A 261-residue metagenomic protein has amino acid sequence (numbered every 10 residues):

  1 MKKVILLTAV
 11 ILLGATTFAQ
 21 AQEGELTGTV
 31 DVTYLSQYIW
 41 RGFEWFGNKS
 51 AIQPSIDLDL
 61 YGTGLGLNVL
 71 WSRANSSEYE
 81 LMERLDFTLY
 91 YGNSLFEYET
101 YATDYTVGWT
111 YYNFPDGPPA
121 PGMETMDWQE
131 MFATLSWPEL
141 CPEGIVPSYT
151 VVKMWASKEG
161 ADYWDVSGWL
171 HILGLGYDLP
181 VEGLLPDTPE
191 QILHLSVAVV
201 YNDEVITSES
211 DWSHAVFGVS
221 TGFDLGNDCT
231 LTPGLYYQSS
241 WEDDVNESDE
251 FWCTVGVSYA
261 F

Functional and structural regions predicted by a protein language model:
M1-T27: Cleavable N-terminal export/targeting peptides
Q20-T27, Y61-G66, Y79, S94-D104 (+3 more regions): Short loop/turn motifs that connect adjacent beta-strands in outer-membrane beta-barrel proteins
A21-S77, W252: Short glycine/proline- and aromatic-enriched beta-strand/turn motifs that initiate or cap beta-hairpins
G24-L26, N48-I52, L81-L85, T103 (+4 more regions): Residues that define the transmembrane beta-barrel architecture of outer-membrane proteins
V32-Y34, P54-L60, F87-N93, W109 (+8 more regions): Residues on the lipid-exposed face of transmembrane beta-strands in outer-membrane beta-barrel proteins
L35-R41, L70-E78, S94-Y98, T110-A120 (+7 more regions): Sequence/structural signature of outer-membrane beta-barrel proteins
D86-S136, S148: Hydrophobic alpha-helical segments and helix pairs
W128-F217, Y237, Y259: Detector for outer-membrane/organellar transmembrane beta-barrel domains, recognizing the amphipathic beta-strand
